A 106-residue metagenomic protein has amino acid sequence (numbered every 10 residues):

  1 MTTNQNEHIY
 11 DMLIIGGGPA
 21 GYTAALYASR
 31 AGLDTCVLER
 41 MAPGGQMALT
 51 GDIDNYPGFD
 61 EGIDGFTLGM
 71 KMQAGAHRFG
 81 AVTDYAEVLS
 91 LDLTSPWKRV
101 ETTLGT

Functional and structural regions predicted by a protein language model:
M1-I9: A short, basic/flexible loop-to-alpha-helix module at the beginning of a structural domain
T2-T3, A48-T106: N-terminal Rossmann-like dinucleotide/flavin-binding domain of flavoprotein oxidoreductases that bind FAD/FMN
H8-Y10, A31, D84, P96: Residue-level preference for short coil/turn positions at secondary-structure junctions
Y10-V37: N-terminal Rossmann-like FAD-binding beta1-loop-alpha1 element of flavoenzymes
G16, R40, G51: Pocket-edge structural micro-motifs
A20, A42-P43: Conserved Rossmann-like nucleotide-cofactor binding loop
R40-A42, V88: Short, ordered loop/turn segments at secondary-structure junctions
